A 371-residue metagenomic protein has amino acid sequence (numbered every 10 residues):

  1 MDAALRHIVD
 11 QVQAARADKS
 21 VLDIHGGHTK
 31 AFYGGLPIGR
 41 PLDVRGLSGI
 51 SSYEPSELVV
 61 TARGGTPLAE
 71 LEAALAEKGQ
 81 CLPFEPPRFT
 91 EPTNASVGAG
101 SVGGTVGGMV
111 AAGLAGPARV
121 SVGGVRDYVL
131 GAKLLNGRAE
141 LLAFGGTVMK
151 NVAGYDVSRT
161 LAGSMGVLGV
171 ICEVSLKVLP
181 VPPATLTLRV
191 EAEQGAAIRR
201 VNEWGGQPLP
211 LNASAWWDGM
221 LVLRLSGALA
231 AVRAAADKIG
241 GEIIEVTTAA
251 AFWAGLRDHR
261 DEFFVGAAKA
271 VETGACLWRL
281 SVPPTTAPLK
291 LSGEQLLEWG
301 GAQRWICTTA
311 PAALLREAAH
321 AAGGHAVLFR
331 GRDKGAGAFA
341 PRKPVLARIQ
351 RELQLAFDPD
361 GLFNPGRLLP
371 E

Functional and structural regions predicted by a protein language model:
M1-L22, V44-G98, V110, L114-T147 (+1 more regions): N-terminal glycine-rich flavin-associated loop
M1-T29, A319-P341: N-terminal accessory segments
D23-I24, N212-W217, Q295-W299, L328: Short beta-strand
G26, L223, I306: Residue-level signal for inorganic ion chemistry
G35-P37, P92-S96, I244-E371: Conserved glycine-rich FAD pyrophosphate-binding loop
N94-S214, M220-L221: FAD-binding subdomain of flavoenzyme oxidoreductases
E193-A196, L225-V232, P283-T286, T308-A313: Helix N-cap motif at beta-to-alpha junctions
R224, A228-A249: Terminal amphipathic helices with adjacent charged low-complexity linkers/tails
